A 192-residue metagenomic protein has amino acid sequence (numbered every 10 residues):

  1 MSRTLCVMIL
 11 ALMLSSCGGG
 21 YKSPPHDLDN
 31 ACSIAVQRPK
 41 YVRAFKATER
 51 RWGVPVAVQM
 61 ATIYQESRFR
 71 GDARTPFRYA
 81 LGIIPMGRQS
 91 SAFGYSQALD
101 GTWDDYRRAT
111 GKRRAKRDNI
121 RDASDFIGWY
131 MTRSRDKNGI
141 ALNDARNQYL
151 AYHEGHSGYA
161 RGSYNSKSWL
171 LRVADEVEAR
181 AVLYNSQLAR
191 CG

Functional and structural regions predicted by a protein language model:
S2-I9: Sec-dependent signal peptide recognition, specifically the positively charged N-region followed immediately by
L10-A11, P25: Residue-level signal for mature regions of secreted extracellular proteins and peptides
M13-S16: C-terminal motif of bacterial Sec signal peptides marking the signal peptidase cleavage site
G20-G192: Catalytic glycan-binding domains that act on GlcNAc-containing polysaccharides
